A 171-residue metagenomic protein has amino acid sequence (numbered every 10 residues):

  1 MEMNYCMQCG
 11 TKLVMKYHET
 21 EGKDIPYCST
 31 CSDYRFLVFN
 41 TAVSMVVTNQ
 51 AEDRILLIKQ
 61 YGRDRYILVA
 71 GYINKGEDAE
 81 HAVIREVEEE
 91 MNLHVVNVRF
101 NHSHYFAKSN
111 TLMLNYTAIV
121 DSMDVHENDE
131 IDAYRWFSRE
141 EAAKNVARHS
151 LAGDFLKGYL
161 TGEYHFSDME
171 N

Functional and structural regions predicted by a protein language model:
M1, N40, Q50, K108-T111 (+1 more regions): A generic fold-level signal
M1-M3, Y164-N171: Short, Lys/Arg-enriched, disordered terminal segments
E2-M45: Acidic, metal-coordinating catalytic segment for phosphate/diphosphate chemistry, firing primarily on the Nudix
Y17, V46-V47, I58, V125-N128: Short secondary-structure boundary/capping segments
Y27, I67, N115: Conserved beta-strand segments that form the floor/walls of ligand-binding pockets within enzyme and binding domains
S44-V46, R54-L56, N115-T117: Residues embedded in well-ordered beta-strands
T48-E89: Conserved Nudix-box catalytic region and its N-terminal flanking loop in Nudix hydrolases and closely related
I73-G158, F166, E170: Unchanged
